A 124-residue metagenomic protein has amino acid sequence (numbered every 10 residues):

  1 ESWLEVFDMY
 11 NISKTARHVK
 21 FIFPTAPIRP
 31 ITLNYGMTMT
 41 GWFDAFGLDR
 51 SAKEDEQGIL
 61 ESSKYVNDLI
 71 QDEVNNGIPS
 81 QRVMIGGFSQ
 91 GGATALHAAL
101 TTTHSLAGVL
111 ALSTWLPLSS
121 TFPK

Functional and structural regions predicted by a protein language model:
E1-R82: Serine-hydrolase catalytic machinery in alpha/beta-hydrolase-like enzymes
V6, A98-A99: Hydrophobic residues on the short alpha-helix immediately C-terminal to a glycine-rich phosphate/catalytic loop
I28, Q90, L116: Short, glycine/serine-rich, charged loops/turns that create anion-binding and catalytic segments at active sites
P79, S105-L106: Short loop/turn motifs at secondary-structure junctions
M84-G87, L110-L112: Short beta-strand immediately N-terminal to the catalytic nucleophile in serine-hydrolase-like folds
G86-G91, A95: Gly/Ala-rich beta-loop-alpha elbow adjacent to hydrolase catalytic centers
T94-A98, S120: Hydrolases whose catalytic domains are alpha/beta-hydrolase-1, hotdog thioesterase, or metallo-beta-lactamase-like
G108-K124: The feature captures the conserved acid-bearing segment of alpha/beta-hydrolase catalytic domains
